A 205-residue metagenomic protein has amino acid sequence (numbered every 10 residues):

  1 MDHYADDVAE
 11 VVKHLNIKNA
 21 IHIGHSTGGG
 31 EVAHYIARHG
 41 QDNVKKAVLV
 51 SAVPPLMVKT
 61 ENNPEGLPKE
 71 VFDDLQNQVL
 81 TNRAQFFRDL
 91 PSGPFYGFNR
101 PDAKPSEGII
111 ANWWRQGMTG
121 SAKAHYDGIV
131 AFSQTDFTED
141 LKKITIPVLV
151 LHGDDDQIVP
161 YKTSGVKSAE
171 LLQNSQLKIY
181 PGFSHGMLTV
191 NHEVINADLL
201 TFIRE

Functional and structural regions predicted by a protein language model:
M1-T27, I36-G40, V194-A197: Active-site loop/oxyanion-hole signature of alpha/beta-hydrolase fold enzymes
V8, I129, S168, I195 (+2 more regions): Hydrophobic "lid"/C-terminal helical patch of Rossmann-like NAD(P)-dependent dehydrogenase/epimerase domains
A33-T81: Flexible "cap/lid" loop of the alpha/beta hydrolase fold
P55-V58, N62-L67, N77-K142: Conserved alpha/beta-hydrolase catalytic His-Asp/Glu region
F137, I146, Y161-A169: Short alpha-helix in the alpha/beta-hydrolase fold that links the catalytic acid
I144, V150-H152, D156: Short beta-strand/loop motif that positions the catalytic acidic residue of the alpha/beta-hydrolase fold
D155-V159, G186: Acidic catalytic loop of the alpha/beta-hydrolase fold
Q173-E205: Catalytic active-site module of serine/aspartate enzymes centered on a nucleophile-bearing elbow/loop
